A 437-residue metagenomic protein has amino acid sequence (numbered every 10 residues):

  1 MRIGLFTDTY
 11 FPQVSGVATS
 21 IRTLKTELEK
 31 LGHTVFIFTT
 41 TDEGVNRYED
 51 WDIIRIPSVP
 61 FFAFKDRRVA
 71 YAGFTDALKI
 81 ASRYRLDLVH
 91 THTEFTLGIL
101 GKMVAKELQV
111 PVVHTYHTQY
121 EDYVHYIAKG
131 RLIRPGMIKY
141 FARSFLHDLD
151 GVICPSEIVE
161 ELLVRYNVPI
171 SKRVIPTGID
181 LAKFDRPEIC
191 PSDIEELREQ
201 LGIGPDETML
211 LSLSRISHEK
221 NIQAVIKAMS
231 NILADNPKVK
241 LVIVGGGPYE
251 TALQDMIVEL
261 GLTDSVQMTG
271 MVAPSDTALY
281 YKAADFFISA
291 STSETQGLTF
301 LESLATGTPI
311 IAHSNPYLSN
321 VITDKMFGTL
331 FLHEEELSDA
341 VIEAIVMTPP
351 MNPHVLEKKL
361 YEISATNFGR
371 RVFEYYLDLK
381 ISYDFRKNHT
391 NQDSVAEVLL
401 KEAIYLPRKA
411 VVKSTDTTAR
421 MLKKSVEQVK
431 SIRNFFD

Functional and structural regions predicted by a protein language model:
M1-V45, E49-R55, T366, A396-D437: N-terminal subdomain of nucleotide-sugar transferases
T39, I54-P57, P135, Y140-D193: Donor nucleotide-sugar binding/catalytic pocket of nucleotide-sugar-dependent glycosyltransferases
A81, L146, M271-V272, L279-A284: Short alpha-helical donor nucleotide-sugar binding micro-motif in glycosyltransferases
G204-K220, I226-M229: Conserved donor-binding/catalytic core segment of Leloir-type glycosyltransferases
A252-V272: Nucleotide-activated donor-binding/catalytic signature segment of Leloir-type glycosyltransferases, i.e., the conserved
T292: Aromatic "clamp/platform" in nucleotide-sugar-dependent glycosyltransferases that forms part of the donor/acceptor
P309-A312: Short hydrophobic beta-strand element within catalytic cores of glycosyltransferases and related nucleotide-activated
D324-E335, E343-P349: Conserved acidic donor-binding segment of nucleotide-sugar-dependent glycosyltransferases
